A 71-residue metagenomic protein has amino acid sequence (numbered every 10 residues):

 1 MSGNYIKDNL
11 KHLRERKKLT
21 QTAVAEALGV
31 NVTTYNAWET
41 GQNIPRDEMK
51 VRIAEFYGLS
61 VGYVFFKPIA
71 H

Functional and structural regions predicted by a protein language model:
M1-R16: A short, Lys/Arg-rich alpha-helix, primarily the initiator
M1-S2, A37, E55, Y63-H71: Short, charged recognition helix plus adjacent turn of helix-turn-helix-like nucleic-acid-binding domains
K11, E15, G29, T40-Q42 (+1 more regions): Residue-level detection of the helix-turn-helix DNA-binding "recognition helix"
E15, E26, E55: Alpha-helical residues within the helix-turn-helix
K18-A37: Short alpha-helical DNA-recognition segment
Q21, V32, Q42-N43, V61: The DNA-contacting recognition helix of HTH DNA-binding domains and analogous helical DNA-recognition elements
G29, E48-Y63: DNA major-groove recognition helix of helix-turn-helix/homeodomain DNA-binding modules
